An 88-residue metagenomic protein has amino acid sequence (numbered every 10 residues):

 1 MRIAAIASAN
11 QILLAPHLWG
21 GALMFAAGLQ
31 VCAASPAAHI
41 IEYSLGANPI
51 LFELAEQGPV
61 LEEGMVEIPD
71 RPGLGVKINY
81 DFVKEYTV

Functional and structural regions predicted by a protein language model:
M1-M65, P69: Shared catalytic-loop signature of beta/alpha-barrel
K84-V88: Glycine-rich phosphate/pyrophosphate-binding loop and adjacent beta-alpha nucleotide/cofactor-binding cores
